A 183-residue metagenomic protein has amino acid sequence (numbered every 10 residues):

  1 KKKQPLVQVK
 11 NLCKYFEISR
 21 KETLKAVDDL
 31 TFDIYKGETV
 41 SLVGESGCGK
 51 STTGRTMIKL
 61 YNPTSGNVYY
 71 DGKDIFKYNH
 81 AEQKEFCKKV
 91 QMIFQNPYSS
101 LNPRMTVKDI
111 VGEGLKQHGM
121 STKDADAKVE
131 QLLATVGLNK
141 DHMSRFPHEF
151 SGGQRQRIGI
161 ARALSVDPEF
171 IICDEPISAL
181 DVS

Functional and structural regions predicted by a protein language model:
V43-E45: The feature captures the beta-strand-to-loop junction immediately N-terminal to the Walker
I58: Helix-to-loop junction immediately C-terminal to a conserved catalytic motif
G66-D74, F86: Conserved ABC transporter NBD signature motif
K116, K123-D141: Conserved ABC ATPase "signature" region
F146-F150, Q154: Conserved ABC ATPase signature
S165-E169: A short, proline-enriched helix->beta-strand linker immediately N-terminal to the Walker B motif in ABC-type P-loop
